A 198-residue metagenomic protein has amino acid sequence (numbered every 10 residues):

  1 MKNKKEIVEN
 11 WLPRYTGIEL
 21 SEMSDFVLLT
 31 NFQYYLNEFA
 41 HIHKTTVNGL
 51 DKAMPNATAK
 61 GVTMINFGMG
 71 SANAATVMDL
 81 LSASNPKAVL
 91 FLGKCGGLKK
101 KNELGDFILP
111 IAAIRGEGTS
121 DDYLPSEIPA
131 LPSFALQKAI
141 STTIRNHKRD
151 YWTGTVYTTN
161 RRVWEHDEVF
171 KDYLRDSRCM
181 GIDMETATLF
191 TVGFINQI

Functional and structural regions predicted by a protein language model:
M1-A130, F134-A135: Metabolite-binding pocket within alpha/beta catalytic cores that recognizes anionic/polar moieties
F32, G96, Y157-R162, T188 (+1 more regions): Glycine-rich beta-alpha junction loops
L36-A40, A75-D79, K138-S141, R145 (+1 more regions): Predominant activation on well-ordered alpha-helical scaffold segments within soluble catalytic domains
F91, P110, W152-T159, G181-D183: Short, conserved beta-strand edge motifs with alternating hydrophobic and charged residues
A113-G118, L174, C179-I182: Acidic, His- and aromatic-enriched active-site or binding-groove loops in soluble protein domains that engage sugars
E127-D176: Active-site rim beta-loop-alpha module in soluble metabolic enzymes
E168-F170, M180-I198: A C-terminal functional module that forms or caps the active site or interfaces directly with catalytic machinery
